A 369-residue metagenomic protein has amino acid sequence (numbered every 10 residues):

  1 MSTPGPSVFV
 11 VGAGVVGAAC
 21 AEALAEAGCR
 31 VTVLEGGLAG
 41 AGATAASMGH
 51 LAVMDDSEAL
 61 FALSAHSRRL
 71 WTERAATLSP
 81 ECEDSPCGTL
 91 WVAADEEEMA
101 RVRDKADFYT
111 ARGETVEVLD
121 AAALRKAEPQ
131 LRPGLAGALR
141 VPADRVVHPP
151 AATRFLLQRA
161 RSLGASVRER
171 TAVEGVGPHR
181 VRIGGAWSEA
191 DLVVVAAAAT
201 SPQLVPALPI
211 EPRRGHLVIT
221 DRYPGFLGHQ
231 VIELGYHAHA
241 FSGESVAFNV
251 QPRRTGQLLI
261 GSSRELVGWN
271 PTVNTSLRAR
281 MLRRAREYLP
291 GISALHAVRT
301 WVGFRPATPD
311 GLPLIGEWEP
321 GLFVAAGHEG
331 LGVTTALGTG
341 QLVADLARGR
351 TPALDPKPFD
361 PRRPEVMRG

Functional and structural regions predicted by a protein language model:
P6-T32: N-terminal Rossmann-like FAD-binding beta1-loop-alpha1 element of flavoenzymes
F9-V11, S188-T200, G340: Short hydrophobic core segments
E22-A23, L51, C82-S85, S188 (+1 more regions): Active-site substrate-recognition segment that forms the wall of the catalytic cavity or substrate channel
A25-A45: Glycine-rich FAD pyrophosphate-binding loop
M48-A127, R284-R286: Dinucleotide-binding Rossmann-like beta1-alpha1 core, especially the glycine-rich loop that anchors the ADP
A62, V92-R101, R140-Q158, T272-L277 (+1 more regions): Short beta-strand to alpha-helix junction loop
L139-H179, I183, W187: Helical element adjacent to the flavin cofactor pocket in flavoenzyme catalytic cores
R286-G369: C-terminal catalytic lobe of FAD-dependent flavoproteins
